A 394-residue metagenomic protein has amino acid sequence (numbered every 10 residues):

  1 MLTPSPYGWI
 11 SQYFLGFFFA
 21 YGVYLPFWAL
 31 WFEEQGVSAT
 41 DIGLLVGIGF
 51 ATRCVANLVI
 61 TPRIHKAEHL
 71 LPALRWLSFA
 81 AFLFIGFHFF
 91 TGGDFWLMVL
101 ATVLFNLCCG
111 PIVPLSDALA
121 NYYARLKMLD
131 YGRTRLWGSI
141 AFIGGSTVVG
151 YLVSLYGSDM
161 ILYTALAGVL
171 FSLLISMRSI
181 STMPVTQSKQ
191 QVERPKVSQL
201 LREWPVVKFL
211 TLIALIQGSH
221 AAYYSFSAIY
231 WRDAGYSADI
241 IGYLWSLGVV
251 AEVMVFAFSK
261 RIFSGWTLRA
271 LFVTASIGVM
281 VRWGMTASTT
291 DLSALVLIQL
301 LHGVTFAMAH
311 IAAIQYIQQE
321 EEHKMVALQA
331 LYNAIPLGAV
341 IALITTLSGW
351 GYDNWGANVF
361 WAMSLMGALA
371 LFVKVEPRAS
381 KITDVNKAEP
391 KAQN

Functional and structural regions predicted by a protein language model:
M1-P4, S179-I213: Juxtamembrane intracellular "pre-TM" segments in multi-pass secondary transporters
L2-F50, V206-L244, H310: Helix-loop boundary and gating motifs at the non-cytosolic
L15, F84, F95-P114, A214 (+1 more regions): Hydrophobic core of transmembrane alpha-helices in multi-pass small-molecule transporters, especially MFS/SLC-type
W28, C109-R125, A307-E321: Intracellular juxtamembrane helix-capping segments at the cytosolic ends of symmetry-related transmembrane helices
V55-H69, V153-S154, M254-T267, Y352: Helix-to-loop junctions at the C-terminal end of transmembrane segments in multipass secondary transporters
P72-G86, A270-M285: Structural signature of the two symmetry-related core transmembrane helices
I161-R178, N358-P377: Symmetry-related core transmembrane helices of the 12-TM Major Facilitator Superfamily/SLC fold
V326-W355: A late C-terminal transmembrane helix in Major Facilitator Superfamily
